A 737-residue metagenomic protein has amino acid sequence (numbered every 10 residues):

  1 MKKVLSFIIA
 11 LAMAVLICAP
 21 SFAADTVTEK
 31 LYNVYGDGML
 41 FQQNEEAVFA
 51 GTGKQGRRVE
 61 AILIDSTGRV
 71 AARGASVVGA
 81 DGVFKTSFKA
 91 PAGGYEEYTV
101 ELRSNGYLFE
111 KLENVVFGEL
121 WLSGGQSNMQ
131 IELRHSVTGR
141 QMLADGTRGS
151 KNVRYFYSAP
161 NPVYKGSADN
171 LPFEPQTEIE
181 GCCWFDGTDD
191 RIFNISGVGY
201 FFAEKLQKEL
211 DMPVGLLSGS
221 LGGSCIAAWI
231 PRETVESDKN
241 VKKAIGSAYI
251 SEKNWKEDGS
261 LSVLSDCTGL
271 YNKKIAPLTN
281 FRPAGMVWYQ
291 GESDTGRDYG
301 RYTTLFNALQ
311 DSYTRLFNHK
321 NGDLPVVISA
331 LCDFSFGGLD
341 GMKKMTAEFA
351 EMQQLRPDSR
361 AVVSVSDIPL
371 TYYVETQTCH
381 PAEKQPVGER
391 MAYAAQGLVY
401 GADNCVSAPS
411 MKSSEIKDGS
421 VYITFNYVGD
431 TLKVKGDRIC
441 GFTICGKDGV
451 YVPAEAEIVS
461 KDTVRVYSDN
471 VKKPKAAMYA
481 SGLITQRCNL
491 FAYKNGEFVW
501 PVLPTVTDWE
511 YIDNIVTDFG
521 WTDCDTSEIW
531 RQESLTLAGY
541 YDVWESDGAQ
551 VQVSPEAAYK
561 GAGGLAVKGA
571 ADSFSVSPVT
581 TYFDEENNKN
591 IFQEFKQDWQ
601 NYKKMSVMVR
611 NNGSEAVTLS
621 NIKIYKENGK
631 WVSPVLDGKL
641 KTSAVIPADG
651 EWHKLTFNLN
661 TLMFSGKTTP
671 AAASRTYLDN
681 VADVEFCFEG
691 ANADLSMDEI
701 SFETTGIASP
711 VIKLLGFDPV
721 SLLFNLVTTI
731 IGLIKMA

Functional and structural regions predicted by a protein language model:
M1-V4: Positively charged n-region of N-terminal signal peptides that target proteins for export
F7, A144, S158, V607-M608 (+1 more regions): General helical structural elements
I8-L16: Bacterial N-terminal signal peptides
A12, E252, T704, I734-A737: Short, flexible helical or helix-coil boundary motifs
L16, E497-W500, V551: Generic N-terminal simple sequence motifs
A24-D518: Cell-envelope and extracellular/periplasmic
I512-T729, L733-I734: Beta-rich carbohydrate-recognition modules and glycan-binding surfaces
